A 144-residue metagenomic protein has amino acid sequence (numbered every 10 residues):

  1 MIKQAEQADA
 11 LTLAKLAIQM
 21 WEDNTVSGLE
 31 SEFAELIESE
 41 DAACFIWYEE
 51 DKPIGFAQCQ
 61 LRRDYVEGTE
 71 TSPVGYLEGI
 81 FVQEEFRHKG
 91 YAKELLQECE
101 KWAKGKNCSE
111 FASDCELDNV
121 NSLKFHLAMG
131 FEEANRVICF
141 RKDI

Functional and structural regions predicted by a protein language model:
M1-L13: A short beta-loop-alpha structural element at the N-terminal edge of CoA-dependent acyl/N-acetyltransferase catalytic
A14-G28: Helix-loop element at the rim of GNAT/NAT acetyltransferase active sites that forms part of the acceptor-substrate
T25-I46, Q58: Active-site rim helix/loop that mediates acceptor-substrate recognition in acyltransferases
I46, K52-L61, Y76, F81: Conserved beta-strand in the GNAT
K52-G55, Y91, N121: Glycine-rich acetyl-CoA-binding "A-motif" of GNAT/NAT acetyltransferases
F86, G90-E98: Conserved acetyl-CoA pyrophosphate-binding loop and the N-cap/start of the following alpha-helix in GNAT-like
K93, G105, L117-R136: Conserved active-site alpha-helix within GNAT-family acetyltransferase domains
L96, A103-C115: Conserved GNAT acetyl-CoA-binding A-motif
